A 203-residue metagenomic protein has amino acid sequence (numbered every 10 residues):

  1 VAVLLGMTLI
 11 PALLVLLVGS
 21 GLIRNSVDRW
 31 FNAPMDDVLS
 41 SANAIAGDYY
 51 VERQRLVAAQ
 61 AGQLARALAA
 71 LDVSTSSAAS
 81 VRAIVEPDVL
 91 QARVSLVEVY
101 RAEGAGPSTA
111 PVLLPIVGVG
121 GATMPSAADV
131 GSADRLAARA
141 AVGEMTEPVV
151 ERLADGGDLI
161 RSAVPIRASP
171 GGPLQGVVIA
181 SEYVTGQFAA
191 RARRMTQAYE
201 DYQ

Functional and structural regions predicted by a protein language model:
V1-L9, Q203: Positive-inside N-terminal membrane-insertion signal
M7-T75: Juxtamembrane extracytoplasmic/periplasmic/luminal helical "stalk" adjacent to the first N-terminal
V57-Q63, V85-P115, V150, G176-I179: Short N-terminal helix-loop-first-beta-strand/juxtamembrane motif that initiates sensory/input modules
T75-P87, A110-G156, R194-E200: Extracytoplasmic/periplasmic sensor domains and loops in membrane signaling proteins
Y100, L136, R167-S169: Core beta-strand residues in small-molecule sensory/regulatory alpha/beta domains
G156-R167, G176-V177: A short beta-strand signature within small-molecule sensing/ligand-binding domains used in signal transduction
V178-Q203: Sensory coupling linkers of modular signal transduction proteins
